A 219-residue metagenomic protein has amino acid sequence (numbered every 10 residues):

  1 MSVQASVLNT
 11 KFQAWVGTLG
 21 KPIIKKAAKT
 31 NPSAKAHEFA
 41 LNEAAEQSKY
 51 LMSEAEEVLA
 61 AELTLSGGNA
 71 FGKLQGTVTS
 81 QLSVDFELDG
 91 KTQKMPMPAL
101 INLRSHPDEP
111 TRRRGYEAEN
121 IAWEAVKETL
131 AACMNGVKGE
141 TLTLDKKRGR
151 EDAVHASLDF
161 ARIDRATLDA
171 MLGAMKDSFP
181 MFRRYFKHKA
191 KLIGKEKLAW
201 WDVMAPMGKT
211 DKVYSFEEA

Functional and structural regions predicted by a protein language model:
M1-E218: A well-structured
